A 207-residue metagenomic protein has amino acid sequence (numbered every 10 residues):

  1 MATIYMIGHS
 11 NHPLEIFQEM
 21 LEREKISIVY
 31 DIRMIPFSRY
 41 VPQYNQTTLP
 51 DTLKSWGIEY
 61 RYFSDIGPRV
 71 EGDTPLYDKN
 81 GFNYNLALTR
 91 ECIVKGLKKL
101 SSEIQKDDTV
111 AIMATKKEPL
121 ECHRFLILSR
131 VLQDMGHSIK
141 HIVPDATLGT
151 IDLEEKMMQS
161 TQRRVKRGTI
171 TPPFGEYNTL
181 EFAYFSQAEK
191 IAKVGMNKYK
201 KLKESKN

Functional and structural regions predicted by a protein language model:
M1-N207: Residues lining hydrophobic/aromatic ligand-binding pockets adjacent to catalytic sites
